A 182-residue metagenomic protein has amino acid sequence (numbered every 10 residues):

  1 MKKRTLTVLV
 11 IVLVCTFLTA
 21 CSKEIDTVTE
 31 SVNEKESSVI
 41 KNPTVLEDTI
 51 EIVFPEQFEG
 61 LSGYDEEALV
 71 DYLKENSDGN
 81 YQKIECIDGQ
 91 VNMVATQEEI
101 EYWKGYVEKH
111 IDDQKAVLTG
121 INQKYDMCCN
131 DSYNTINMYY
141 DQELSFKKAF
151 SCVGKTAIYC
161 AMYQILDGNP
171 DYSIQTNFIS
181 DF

Functional and structural regions predicted by a protein language model:
M1-R4: Positively charged n-region of N-terminal signal peptides that target proteins for export
L6-V14: Sec-dependent N-terminal signal peptides
T16-A20: C-terminal motif of bacterial Sec signal peptides marking the signal peptidase cleavage site
K23-F182: Mature, Sec-exported extracytoplasmic domains of Gram-positive
